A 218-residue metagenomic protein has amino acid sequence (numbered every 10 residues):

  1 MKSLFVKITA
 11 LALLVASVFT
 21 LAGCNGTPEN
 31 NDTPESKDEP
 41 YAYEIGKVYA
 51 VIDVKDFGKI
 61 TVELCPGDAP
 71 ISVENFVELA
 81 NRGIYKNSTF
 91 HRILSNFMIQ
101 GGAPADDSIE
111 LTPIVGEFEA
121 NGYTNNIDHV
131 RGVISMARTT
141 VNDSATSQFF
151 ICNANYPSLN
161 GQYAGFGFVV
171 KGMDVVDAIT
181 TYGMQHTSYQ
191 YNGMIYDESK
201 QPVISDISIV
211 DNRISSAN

Functional and structural regions predicted by a protein language model:
S3-G26: Sec-dependent N-terminal signal peptides of Gram-positive bacterial secreted proteins and lipoproteins
A22-N218: Cyclophilin-like peptidyl-prolyl cis-trans isomerases
